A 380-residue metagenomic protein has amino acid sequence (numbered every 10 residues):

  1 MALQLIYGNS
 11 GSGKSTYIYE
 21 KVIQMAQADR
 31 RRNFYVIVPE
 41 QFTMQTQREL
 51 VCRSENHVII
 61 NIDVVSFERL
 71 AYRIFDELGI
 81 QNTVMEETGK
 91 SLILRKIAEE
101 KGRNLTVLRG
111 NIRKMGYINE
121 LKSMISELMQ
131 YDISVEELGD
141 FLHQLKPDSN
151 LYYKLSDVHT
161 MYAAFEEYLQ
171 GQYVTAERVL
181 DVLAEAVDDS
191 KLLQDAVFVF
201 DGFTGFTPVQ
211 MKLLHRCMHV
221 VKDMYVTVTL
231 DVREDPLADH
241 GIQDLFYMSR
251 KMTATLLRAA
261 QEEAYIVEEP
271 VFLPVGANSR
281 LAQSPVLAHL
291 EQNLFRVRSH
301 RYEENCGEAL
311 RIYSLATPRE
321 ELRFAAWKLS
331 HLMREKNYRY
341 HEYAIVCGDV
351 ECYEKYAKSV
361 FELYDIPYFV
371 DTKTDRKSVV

Functional and structural regions predicted by a protein language model:
A2-I6, K14-Y17, E100-G202, P208-V209 (+3 more regions): Accessory N-terminal region flanking or inserted into the helicase ATPase core in nucleic-acid motor proteins
A2-L3, S10-R32, E40, V187-D189 (+1 more regions): Helicase P-loop NTPase motor core
K21, L50, Q210-R216, Y356-V360: A short acidic, amphipathic alpha-helical/loop segment
R31-D140, K146: Conserved P-loop NTPase-based nucleic-acid remodeling module centered on helicase motor cores
V58-D63, D365-T374: Conserved RecA-like helicase motor-core motifs
D63-R69, V197-F206, Q210, Y225 (+1 more regions): Conserved helicase core region in the C-terminal RecA-like lobe
G205-S279: Extended, H/D-rich, highly charged conserved domains that either
K377-V380: Conserved small/polar residues in nucleotide/adenosyl-binding loops
